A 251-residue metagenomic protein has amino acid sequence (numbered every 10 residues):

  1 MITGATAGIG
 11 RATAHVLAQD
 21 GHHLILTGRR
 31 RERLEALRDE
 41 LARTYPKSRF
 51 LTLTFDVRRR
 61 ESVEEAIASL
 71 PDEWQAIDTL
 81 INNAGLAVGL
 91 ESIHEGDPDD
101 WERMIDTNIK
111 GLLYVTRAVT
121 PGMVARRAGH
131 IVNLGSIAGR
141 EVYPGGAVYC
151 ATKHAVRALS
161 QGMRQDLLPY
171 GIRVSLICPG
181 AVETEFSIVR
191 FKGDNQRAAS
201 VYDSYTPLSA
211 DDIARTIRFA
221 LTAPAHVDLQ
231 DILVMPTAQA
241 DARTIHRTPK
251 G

Functional and structural regions predicted by a protein language model:
T6-G8: Conserved glycine-rich cofactor-binding loop
H22-L37: Conserved glycine-rich Rossmann-like NAD(P)H-binding loop of the short-chain dehydrogenase/reductase
E32, T54-E65, P98: The beta1-alpha1 cofactor-binding region of Rossmann-like NAD(H)/NADP(H)-dependent oxidoreductases
E91-I93, D100-E102: Substrate-binding pocket helix/loop in short-chain dehydrogenase/reductase
T116, T152: Active-site helix of classical SDR
S136: Residue(s) in the substrate-gating loop at a strand-loop-helix junction that position the organic substrate next
L176-G180, T184, Q196-R243: C-terminal helical subdomain
